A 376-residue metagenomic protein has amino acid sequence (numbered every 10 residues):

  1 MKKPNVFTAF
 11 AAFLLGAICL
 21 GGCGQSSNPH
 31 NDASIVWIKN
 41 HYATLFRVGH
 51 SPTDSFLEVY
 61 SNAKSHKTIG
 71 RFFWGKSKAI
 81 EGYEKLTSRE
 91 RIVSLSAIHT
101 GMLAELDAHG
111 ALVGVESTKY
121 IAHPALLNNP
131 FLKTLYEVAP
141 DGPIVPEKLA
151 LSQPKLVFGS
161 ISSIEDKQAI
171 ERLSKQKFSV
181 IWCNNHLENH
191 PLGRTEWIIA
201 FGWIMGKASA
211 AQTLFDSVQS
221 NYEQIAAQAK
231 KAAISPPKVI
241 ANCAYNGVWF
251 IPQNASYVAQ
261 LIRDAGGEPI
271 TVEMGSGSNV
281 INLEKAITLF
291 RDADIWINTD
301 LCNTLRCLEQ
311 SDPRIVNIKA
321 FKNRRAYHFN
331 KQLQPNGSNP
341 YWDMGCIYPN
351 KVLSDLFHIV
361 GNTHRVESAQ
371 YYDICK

Functional and structural regions predicted by a protein language model:
K2-F10: Bacterial N-terminal signal peptides that target proteins for export
A9-C19: Bacterial N-terminal signal peptides
C23-T100, A210-A241, L305-R306, K322 (+2 more regions): Bacterial Sec-exported substrate-binding components of ABC uptake systems
Y60-H66, G75-K76, G82-S152, L156-S163: A short, structured surface patch at a secondary-structure boundary
G82, T87-R91, M102, T134-P140 (+7 more regions): Second-shell loop/turn segments in exported
E90, S96, E188-S217, N298-K376: Structured C-terminal subdomain patch of bacterial secreted/periplasmic proteins
V115-A125, E165-Q168, N184-A200, S235-Q260: Extracytoplasmic ligand-binding site segments that recognize negatively charged/polar headgroups
I225-S311: Flexible, glycine-rich surface segments
